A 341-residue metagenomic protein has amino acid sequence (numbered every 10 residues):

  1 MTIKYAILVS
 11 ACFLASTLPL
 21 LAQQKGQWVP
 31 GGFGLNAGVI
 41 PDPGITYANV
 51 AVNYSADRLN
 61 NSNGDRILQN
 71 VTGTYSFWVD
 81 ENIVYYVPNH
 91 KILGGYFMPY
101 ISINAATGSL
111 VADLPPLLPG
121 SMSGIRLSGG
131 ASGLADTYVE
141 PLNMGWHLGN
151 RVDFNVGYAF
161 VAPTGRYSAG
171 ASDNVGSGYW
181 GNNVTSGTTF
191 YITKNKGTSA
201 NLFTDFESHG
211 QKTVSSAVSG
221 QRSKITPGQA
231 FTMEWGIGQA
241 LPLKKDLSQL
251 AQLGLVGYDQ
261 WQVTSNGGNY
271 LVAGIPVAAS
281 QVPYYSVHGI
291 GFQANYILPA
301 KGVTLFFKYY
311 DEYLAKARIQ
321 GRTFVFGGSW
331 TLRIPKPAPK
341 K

Functional and structural regions predicted by a protein language model:
T17-A22: Sec/Tat signal peptide C-region and signal peptidase I cleavage site
Q23-Q24, A37-G44, A56, P88-M98 (+7 more regions): Short loop/turn motifs that connect adjacent beta-strands in outer-membrane beta-barrel proteins
Q24-G26, Y54-V79, L118-G130, S172-D173: Surface-exposed strand-loop-strand hairpins of Gram-negative outer-membrane beta-barrel proteins
Q27, R66-I67, K212-K341: Outer membrane beta-barrel transmembrane domains
L35-A37, N49, E81-P88, V139-M144 (+8 more regions): Residues on the lipid-exposed face of transmembrane beta-strands in outer-membrane beta-barrel proteins
I45-Y47, G95-I103, V152-Y158, N182 (+7 more regions): Transmembrane beta-strands of outer-membrane beta-barrel proteins
A51-D57, I103-S109, F160-R166, T204-G210 (+4 more regions): Transmembrane beta-strands of outer-membrane beta-barrel pores
T74-D80, S128-Y138, G176-N182, I225-M233 (+2 more regions): Residues that define the transmembrane beta-barrel architecture of outer-membrane proteins
